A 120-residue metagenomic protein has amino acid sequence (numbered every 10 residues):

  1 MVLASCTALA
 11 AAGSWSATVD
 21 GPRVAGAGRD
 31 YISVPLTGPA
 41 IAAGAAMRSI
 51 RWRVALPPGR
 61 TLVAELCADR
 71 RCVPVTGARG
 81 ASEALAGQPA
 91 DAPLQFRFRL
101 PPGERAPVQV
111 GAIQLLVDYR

Functional and structural regions predicted by a protein language model:
M1-A10: Classic N-terminal secretory signal peptides
L9-R120: Disulfide-rich extracellular domains of secreted proteins
